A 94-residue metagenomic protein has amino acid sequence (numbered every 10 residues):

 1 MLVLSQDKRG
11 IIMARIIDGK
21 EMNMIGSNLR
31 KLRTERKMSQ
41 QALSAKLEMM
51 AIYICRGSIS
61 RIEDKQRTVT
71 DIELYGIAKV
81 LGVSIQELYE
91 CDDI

Functional and structural regions predicted by a protein language model:
Q6-R36: A short, Lys/Arg-rich alpha-helix, primarily the initiator
L29, Q40, R56, D71-L74: Helix-turn-helix DNA-binding elements, focusing on the entry/boundary residues of the two helices that contact DNA
T34, A45, K79: Alpha-helical residues within the helix-turn-helix
K37-R61: Short alpha-helical DNA-recognition segment
D64-G76: Short, basic-rich loop-to-helix N-cap that marks the start of a DNA-contacting helix
E73-L81, L88-Y89: Hydrophobic micro-packing sites on short alpha-helices
D93-I94: Charged, helix-prone or intrinsically disordered regulatory segments positioned adjacent to compact structured domains
